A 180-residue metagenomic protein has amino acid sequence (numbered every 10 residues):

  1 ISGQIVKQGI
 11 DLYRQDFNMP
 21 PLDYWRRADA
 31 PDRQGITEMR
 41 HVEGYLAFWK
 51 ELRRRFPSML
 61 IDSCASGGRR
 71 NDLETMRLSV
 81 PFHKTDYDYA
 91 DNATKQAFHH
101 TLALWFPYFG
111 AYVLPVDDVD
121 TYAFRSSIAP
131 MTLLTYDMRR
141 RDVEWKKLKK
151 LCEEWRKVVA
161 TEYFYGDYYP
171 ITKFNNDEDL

Functional and structural regions predicted by a protein language model:
I1-R26, H41-S63: Substrate-binding cleft of carbohydrate-active enzyme catalytic domains
Q4, G35-E38, V113, R141: Residues at structural and domain junctions
M19, Y45-L180: Active-site-proximal substrate-binding groove within the catalytic cores of carbohydrate-active enzymes
W25-R27, E74-T75: Short secondary-structure transition/capping segments
R27-H41: Glycine-rich tight-turn/loop motif centered on a GG-T
